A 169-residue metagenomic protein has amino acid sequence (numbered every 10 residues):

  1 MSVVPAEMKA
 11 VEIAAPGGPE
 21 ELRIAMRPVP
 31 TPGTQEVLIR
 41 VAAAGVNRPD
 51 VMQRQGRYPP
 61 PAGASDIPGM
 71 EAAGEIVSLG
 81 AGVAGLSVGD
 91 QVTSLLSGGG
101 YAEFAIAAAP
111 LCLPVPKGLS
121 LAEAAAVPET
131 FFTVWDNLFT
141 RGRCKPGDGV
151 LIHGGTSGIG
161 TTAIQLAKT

Functional and structural regions predicted by a protein language model:
M1-K9: Basic/polar N-terminal segments that are highly enriched at the extreme N-terminus, encompassing both cleavable
G17-L22, T34, R48-D50: Short N-terminal binding/cap micro-motifs at the start of the first secondary-structure element
P28-V46, R57-G99: Glycine-rich beta-strand-centered segment in the early N-terminal region that forms part of a ligand/cofactor-binding
A42-A43, P110-R141: Extended, non-globular alpha-helical segments
L96-A109: A structural motif shared across PLP-dependent enzymes of the aminotransferase-like
A125, F131-T169: Mid-domain Rossmann-like dinucleotide-binding core that forms the NAD(H)/NADP(H) cofactor-binding site
